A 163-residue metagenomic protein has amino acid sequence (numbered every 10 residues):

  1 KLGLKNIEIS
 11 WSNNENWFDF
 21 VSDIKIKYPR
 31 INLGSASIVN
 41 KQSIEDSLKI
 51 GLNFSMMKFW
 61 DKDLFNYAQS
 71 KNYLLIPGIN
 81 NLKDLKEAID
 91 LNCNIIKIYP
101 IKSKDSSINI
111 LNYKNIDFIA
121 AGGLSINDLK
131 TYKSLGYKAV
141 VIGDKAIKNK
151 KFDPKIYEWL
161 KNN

Functional and structural regions predicted by a protein language model:
G3-K5, Y28-R30, L48-S55, S70-I76 (+3 more regions): Glycine-enriched alpha-helix->loop->beta-strand junction motifs that scaffold or abut catalytic
L4-I24, A146-K151: Glycine-rich, proline-tolerant flexible connector loops at the mouths of alpha/beta enzymes
N6-N13, I31-V39, L52-D61, L74-L85 (+2 more regions): Catalytic beta/alpha-barrel core
F18-V21, I44, F65, L85 (+3 more regions): Generic structural signal for well-ordered alpha-helices, preferentially at hydrophobic/aromatic core positions
S35-A36, I119-L124, V140-K145: Glycine-rich beta-strand-to-loop/alpha-helix junction loops that act as flexible
N40-I50, K83-L91, L124-V140: Catalytic cores of alpha/beta
F54-L64, I98-S106, G136-I156: Glycine-rich phosphate-binding active-site loops on the catalytic face of alpha/beta enzymes
Y67-Y73, K133, I147-N163: C-terminal helical cap(s) of enzyme catalytic domains, especially alpha/beta-barrels
